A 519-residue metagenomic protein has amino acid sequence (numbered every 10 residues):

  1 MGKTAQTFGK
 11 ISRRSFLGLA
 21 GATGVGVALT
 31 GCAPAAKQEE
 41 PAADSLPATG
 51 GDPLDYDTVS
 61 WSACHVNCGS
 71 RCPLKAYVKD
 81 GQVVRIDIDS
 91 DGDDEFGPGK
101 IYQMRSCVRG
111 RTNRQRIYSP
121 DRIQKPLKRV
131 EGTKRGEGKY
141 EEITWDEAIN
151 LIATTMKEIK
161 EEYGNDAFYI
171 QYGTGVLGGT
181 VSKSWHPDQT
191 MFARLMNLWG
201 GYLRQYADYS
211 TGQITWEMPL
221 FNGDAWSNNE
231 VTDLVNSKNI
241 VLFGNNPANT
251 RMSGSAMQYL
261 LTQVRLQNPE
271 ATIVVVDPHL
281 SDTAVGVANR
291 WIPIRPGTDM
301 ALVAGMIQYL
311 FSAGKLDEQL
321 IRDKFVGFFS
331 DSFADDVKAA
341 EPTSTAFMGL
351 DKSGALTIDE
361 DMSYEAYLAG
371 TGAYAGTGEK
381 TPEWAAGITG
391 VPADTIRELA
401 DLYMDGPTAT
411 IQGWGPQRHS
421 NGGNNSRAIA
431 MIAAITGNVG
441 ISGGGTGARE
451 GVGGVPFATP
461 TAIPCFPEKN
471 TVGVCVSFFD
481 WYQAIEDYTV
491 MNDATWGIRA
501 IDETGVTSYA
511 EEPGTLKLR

Functional and structural regions predicted by a protein language model:
G2-L316, K324, F328-S332, D336 (+2 more regions): N-terminal export/assembly segments and adjacent metallocofactor-ligating motifs of anaerobic energy-metabolism
D57-T58, Y169-Q171, R397-E398, G444-R449: Beta-strand segments within the central parallel beta-sheet cores of soluble alpha/beta enzyme folds
R85, R204-Q205, L316-I321, T395-I396 (+2 more regions): Acidic/polar loop patches that form or flank catalytic/metal-binding clefts of enzymes that bind anionic ligands
G138-A148, T154, T389-D405, A409: Structured, non-membrane catalytic/scaffold regions adjacent to prosthetic-group chemistry
A193, M300, A304, R397 (+1 more regions): Non-catalytic, well-ordered alpha-helical scaffold segments
G200, T389-G390, G437: Glycine-centered helix-boundary capping/hinge motifs
Q267, T272, H279-D405: Long, well-ordered, tryptophan-enriched scaffold segments
T377, E383, L399, Y403-R519: A glycine-rich, hydrophobic/aromatic-adjacent loop/helix-cap motif
